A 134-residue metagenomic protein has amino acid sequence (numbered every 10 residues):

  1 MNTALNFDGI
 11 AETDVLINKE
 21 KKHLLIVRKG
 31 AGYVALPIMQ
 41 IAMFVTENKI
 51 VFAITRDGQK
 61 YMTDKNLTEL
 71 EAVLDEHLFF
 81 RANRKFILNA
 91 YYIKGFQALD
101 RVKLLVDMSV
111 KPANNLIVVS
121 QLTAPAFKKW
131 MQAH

Functional and structural regions predicted by a protein language model:
N2-H134: Basic, polyanion-interacting recognition surfaces, primarily in bacterial LytTR/OmpR-type DNA-binding effector domains
